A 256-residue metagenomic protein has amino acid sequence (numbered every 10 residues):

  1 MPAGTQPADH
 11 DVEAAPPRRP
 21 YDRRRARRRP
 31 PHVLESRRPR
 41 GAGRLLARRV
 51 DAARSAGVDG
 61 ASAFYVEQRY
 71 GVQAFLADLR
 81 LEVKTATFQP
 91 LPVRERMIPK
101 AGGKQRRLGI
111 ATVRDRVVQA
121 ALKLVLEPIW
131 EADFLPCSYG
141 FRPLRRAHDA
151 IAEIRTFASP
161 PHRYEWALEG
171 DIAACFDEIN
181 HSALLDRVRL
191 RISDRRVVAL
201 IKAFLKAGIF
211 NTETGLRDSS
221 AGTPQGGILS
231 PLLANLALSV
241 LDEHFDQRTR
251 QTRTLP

Functional and structural regions predicted by a protein language model:
M1-Q6, R19-R37, Q73-V83, R106-T112 (+3 more regions): Short, mixed-charge, low-aromatic patches
M1-V72: Non-catalytic, polymerase-adjacent accessory regions of viral genome-replication enzymes
A8, H32-G43, Y65-Q73, T112-Q119 (+5 more regions): Generic detection of long, well-ordered alpha-helical segments
P16-Y21, R48-A52, E67, R94 (+3 more regions): Short hydrophobic/aromatic-rich motifs at helix boundaries and adjacent loops
R25, G41, A53, V93 (+2 more regions): Sequence-level motif detector for i,i+2 pairs with an aromatic at +2
L46-V50, A121, L200-L205: Short alpha-helical scaffolding segments that buttress acidic/His motifs in well-ordered protein cores
A53-P128, A132, P136, F141: Active-site substrate-recognition loop segments, prototypically the cytochrome P450 B′-helix/B-C loop
F75, E82-A86, P90-P92, R96 (+3 more regions): Conserved polymerase palm-domain catalytic core
